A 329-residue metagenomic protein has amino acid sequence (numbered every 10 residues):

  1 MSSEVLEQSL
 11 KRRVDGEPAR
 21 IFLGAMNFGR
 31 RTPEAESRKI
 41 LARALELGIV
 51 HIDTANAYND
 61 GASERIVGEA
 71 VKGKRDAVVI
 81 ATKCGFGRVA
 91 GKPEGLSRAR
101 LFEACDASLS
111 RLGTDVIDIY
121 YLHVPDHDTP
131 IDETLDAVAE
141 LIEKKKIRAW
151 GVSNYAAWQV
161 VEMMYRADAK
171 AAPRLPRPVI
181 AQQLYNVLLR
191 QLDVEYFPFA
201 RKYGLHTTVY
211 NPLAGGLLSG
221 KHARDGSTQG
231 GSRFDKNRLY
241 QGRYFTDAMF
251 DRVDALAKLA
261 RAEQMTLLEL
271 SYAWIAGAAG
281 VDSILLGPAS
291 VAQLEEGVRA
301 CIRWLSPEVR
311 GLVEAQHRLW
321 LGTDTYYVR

Functional and structural regions predicted by a protein language model:
M1-V79: N-terminal binding-site loop/beta-alpha segment at the start of enzyme catalytic domains that lines or forms
V5, I131-W320, Y326-V328: Beta/alpha (TIM)-barrel catalytic core signal, keyed to glycine-rich beta->alpha loops juxtaposed to Asp/Glu that bind
A19-G24, I52-T54, I80-T82, Y120-L122 (+4 more regions): Hydrophobic faces of well-ordered beta-strands that scaffold small-molecule active sites in alpha/beta enzyme cores
A25-A35, G87-A99, H123, H127-T129: Active-site mouth loops of central-metabolism enzymes
M26-F28, A55-A57, K83-G87, L122-P125 (+4 more regions): Active-site beta-loop-alpha junctions enriched in small/polar residues
T32-A44, L96-L112, V160-M164: Short, acidic/polar
L47, R111-L112, K145, Y203: Structural motif
S110-P130: Active-site groove signature of glycoside hydrolases
